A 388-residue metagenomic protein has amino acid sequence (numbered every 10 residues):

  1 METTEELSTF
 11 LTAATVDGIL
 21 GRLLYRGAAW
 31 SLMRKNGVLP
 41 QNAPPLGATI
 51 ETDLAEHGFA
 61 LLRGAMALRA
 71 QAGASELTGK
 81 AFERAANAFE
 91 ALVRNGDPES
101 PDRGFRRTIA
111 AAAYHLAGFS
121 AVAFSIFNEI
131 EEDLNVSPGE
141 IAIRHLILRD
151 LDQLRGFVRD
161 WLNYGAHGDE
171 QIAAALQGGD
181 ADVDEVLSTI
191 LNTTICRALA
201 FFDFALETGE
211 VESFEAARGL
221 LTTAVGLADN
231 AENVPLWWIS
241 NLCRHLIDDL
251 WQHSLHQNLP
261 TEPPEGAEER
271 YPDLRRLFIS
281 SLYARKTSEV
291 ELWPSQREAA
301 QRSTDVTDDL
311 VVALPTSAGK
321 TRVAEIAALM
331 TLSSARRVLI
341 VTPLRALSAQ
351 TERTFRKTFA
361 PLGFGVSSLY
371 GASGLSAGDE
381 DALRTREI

Functional and structural regions predicted by a protein language model:
M1-I388: N-terminal helicase ATP-binding lobe
